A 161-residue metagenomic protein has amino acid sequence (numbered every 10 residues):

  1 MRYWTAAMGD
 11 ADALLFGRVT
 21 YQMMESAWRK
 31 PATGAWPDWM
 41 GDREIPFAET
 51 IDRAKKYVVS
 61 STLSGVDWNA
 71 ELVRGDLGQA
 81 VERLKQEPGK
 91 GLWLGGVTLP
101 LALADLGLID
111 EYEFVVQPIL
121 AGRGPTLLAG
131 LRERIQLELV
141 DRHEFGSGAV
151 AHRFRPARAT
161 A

Functional and structural regions predicted by a protein language model:
M1-L108, P118-A161: Portal/gating segments that form or line small-molecule/metal binding sites
V115: Non-cysteine beta-strand/loop elements that form the S-adenosyl-L-methionine
